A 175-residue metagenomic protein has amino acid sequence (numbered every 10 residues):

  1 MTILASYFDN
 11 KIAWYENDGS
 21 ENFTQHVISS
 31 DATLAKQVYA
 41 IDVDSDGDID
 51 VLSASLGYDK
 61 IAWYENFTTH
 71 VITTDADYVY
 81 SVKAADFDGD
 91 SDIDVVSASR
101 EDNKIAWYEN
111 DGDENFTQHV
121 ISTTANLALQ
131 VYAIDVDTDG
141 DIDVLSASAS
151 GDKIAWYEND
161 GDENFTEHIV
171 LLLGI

Functional and structural regions predicted by a protein language model:
M1-S6, I12, V38, Y64-I72 (+3 more regions): Intrinsically disordered, low-complexity linker/propeptide segments enriched in Ser/Thr/Gly/Pro and acidic residues
M1-S6, V51-S55, V95-A98, V144-S148 (+1 more regions): Hydrophobic beta-strand segments that make up the repeating blades of beta-propeller and related beta-repeat
S6-Y7, N17, S55, N66 (+4 more regions): Short, structured coil/turn linkers that connect adjacent secondary-structure elements
F8-N10, G57-D59, E101-N103, S150-D152: Short glycine/acidic-enriched loop and turn motifs that connect beta-strands
E16-T33, E65-D77, E109-N126, E158-I175: Blade-edge motifs of beta-propeller repeat domains
K36-V43, Y80-F87, L129-V136: Beta-propeller blade termini
D46, D50, D90, D94 (+2 more regions): Acidic carboxylate motifs that coordinate Ca2+ or other divalent cations, activating on Asp/Glu
